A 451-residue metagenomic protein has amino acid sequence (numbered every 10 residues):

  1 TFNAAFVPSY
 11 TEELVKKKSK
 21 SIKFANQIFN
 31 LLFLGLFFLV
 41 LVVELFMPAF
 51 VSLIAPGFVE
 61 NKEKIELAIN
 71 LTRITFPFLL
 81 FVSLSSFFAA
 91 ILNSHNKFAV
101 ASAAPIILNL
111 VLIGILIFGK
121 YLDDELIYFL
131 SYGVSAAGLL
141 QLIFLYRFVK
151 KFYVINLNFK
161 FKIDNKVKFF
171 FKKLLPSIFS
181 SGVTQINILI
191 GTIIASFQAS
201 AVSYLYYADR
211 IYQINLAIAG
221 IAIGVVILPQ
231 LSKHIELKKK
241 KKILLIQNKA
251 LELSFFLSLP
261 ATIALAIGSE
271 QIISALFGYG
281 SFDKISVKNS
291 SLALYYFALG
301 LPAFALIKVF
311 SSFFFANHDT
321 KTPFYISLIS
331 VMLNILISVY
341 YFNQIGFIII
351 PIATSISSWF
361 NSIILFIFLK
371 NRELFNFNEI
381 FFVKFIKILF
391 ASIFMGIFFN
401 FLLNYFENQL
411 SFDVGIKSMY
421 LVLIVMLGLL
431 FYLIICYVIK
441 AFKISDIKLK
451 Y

Functional and structural regions predicted by a protein language model:
T1-Y451: Membrane-embedded alpha-helical bundles of multi-pass transporters/translocases, especially carrier/permease families
